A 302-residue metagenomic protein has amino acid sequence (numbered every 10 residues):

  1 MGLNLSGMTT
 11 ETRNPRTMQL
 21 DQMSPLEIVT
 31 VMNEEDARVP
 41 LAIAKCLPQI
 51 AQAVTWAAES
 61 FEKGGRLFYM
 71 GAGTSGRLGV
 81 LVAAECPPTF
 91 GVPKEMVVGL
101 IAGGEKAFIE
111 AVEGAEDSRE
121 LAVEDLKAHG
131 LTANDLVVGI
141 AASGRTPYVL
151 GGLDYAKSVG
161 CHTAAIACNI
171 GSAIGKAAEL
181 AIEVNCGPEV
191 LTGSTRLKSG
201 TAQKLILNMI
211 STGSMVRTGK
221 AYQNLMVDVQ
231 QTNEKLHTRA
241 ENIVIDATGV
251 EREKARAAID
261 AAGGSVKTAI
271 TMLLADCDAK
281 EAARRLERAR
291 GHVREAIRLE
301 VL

Functional and structural regions predicted by a protein language model:
M1-A42, C46: Cofactor-/ligand-binding subdomain signature composed of acidic, glycine-rich, tryptophan-containing flexible loops
V31-V39, G99-E110, Y222, G263: Gly-rich Lys/Arg/Thr-decorated short loops/hinges at beta-loop-alpha junctions or inter-strand turns that position
I43, I50-T55: Phosphate-interacting basic helix/loop segments used at nucleotide- and nucleic-acid interfaces
A53-G64, G130-T132: Glycine-rich phosphate/diphosphate-binding loops that line cofactor/substrate pockets in enzymes
W56, G152, I210: Aromatic/hydrophobic pocket-lining residues that form π-stacking "cages" and hydrophobic walls in ligand
F68-I206, S214-T218: Glycine-rich phosphate-binding loops that contact phosphosugars or nucleotide phosphates
S214-L302: Short, amphipathic alpha-helical interaction segments embedded in low-complexity terminal/linker regions of eukaryotic
